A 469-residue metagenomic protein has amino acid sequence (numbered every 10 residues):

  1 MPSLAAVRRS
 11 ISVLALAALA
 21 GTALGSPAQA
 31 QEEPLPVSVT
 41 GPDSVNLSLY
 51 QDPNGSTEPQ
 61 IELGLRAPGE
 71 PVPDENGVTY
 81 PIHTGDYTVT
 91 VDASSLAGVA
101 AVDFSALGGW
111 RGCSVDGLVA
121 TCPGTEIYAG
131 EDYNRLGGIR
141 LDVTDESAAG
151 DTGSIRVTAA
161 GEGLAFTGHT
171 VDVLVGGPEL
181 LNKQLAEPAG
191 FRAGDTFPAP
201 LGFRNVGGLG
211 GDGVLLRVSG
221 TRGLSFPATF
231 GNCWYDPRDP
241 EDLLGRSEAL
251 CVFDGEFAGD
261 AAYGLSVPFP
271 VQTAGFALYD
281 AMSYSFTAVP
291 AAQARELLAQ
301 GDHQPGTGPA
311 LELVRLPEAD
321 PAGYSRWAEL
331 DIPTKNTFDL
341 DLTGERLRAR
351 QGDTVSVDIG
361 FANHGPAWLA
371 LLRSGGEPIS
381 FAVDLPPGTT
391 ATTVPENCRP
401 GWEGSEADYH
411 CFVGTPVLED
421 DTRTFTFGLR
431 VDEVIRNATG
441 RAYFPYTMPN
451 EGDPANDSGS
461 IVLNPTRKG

Functional and structural regions predicted by a protein language model:
M1-E32: Secretory targeting and sorting signals
A28-E58, L65, A101-D116: Low-complexity, acidic Ser/Thr/Pro-rich repeat tracts that form intrinsically disordered stalk/linker regions of very
Q31-V37, D145, I155-L181, S285-L342 (+1 more regions): Extracellular/luminal low-complexity Ser/Thr/Pro-rich, glycosylation-prone repeat/linker regions
E32-P34, I82-E126, V214-A258, P333 (+1 more regions): A surface/secretory-pathway sequence property marking extracellular, secreted, or lumenal proteins enriched
G41-G85, E187-G210, T343-G375: Short beta-strand elements of extracellular/lumenal beta-sandwich folds
L63-G69, L141-V143, A159, G202-N205 (+4 more regions): Hydrophobic beta-strand positions in extracellular immunoglobulin-like domains
G124-G150, F253-M282, P290-A294, V413-T439: Low-complexity, intrinsically disordered segments enriched in Ser/Thr together with acidic residues
G202, V214-L216, D236-L243, E248-A367: Acidic, serine/threonine- and glycine-rich low-complexity intrinsically disordered segments that serve as flexible
